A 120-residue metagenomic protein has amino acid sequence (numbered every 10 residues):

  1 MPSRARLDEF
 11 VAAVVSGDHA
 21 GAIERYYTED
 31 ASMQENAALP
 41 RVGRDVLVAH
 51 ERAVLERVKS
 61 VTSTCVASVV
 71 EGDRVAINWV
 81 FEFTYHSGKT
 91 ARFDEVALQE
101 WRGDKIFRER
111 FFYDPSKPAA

Functional and structural regions predicted by a protein language model:
M1-A5, P118-A120: Basic/polar N-terminal segments that are highly enriched at the extreme N-terminus, encompassing both cleavable
A5, D18-G72: A solvent-exposed, acidic/Ser-Thr-rich amphipathic alpha-helical stretch
L7, V11-V14, Y27, E51 (+2 more regions): Hydrophobic alpha-helical core bundles mediating ligand binding, dimerization, or RNAP-core interactions
E51, S63-V69, V80-F81, D94-E100: Hydrophobic/aromatic beta-strand elements that line small-molecule binding cavities or substrate pockets in beta-rich
R57, F83-R92: Short, cysteine-centered beta-strand-loop-beta hairpins and adjacent loop/turn segments enriched in charged/polar
G72-R74, G103: Residue-level signal for tight coil/turn positions that link beta-strands
D94-K117: Short beta-strand edge/turn micro-motifs at domain boundaries
